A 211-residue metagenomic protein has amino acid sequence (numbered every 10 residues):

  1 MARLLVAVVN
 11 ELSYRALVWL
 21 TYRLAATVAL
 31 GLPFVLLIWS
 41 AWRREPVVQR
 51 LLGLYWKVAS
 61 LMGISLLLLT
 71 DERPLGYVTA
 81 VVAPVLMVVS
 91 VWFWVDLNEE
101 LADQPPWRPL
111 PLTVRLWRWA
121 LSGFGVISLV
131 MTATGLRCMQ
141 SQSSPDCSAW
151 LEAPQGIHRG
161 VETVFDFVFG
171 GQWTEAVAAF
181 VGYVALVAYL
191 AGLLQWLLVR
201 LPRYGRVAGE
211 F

Functional and structural regions predicted by a protein language model:
L4-L32, E175-Y183: Hydrophobic transmembrane alpha-helical segments in integral membrane proteins
N10-W19, I38-V48: Short juxtamembrane and helix-loop transition motifs at transmembrane-helix boundaries in membrane proteins
V28-R44, L193-L197: N-terminal signal-anchor/start-transfer transmembrane helix
P46, L68-Y77: Membrane-interface helix caps and helix-loop-helix hairpins in membrane proteins
V47-W56, G209: Membrane-interfacial loop-to-transmembrane alpha-helix junctions, especially the N-terminal start
L52-E72: A generic, lipid-embedded transmembrane alpha helix
Y77-E152: Membrane-proximal helix-loop-helix units in multi-pass membrane proteins
A120-F211: C-terminal membrane-adjacent module
